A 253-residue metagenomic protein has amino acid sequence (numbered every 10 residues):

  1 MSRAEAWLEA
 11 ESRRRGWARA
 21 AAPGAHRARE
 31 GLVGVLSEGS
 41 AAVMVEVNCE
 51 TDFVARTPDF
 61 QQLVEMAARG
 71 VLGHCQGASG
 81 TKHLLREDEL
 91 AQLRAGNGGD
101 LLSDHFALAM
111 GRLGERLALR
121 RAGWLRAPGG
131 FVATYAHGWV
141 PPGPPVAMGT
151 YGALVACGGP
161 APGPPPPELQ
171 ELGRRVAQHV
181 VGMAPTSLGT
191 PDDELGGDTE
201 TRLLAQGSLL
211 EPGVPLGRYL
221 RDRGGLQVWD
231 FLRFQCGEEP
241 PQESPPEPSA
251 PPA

Functional and structural regions predicted by a protein language model:
M1-A253: N-terminal assembly/interaction segments in proteins that build large macromolecular machines
